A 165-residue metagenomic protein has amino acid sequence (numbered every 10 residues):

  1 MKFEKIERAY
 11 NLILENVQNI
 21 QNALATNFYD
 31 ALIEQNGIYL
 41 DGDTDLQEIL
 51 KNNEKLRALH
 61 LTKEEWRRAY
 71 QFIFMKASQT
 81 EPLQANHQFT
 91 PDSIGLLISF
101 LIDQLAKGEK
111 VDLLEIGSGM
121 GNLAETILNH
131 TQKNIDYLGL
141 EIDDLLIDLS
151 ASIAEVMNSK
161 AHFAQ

Functional and structural regions predicted by a protein language model:
M1-A77: A short N-terminal interaction module
T80-S93: Class I SAM-dependent methyltransferase Rossmann-like catalytic core, especially the SAM/SAH-binding loop
D92-K110: Conserved alpha-helix/loop element of class I SAM-dependent methyltransferases that forms part of the SAM/SAH-binding
E109-G119: Conserved class I S-adenosyl-L-methionine
M120-K133: Conserved SAM-binding loop of SAM-dependent methyltransferases across substrates and taxa, primarily the Class I
D136-E141: Conserved SAM-binding motif I beta-strand of class I
L146: Conserved short alpha-helix immediately C-terminal to the canonical SAM/SAH-binding motif I of Rossmann-like
L149-Q165: S-adenosyl-L-methionine
